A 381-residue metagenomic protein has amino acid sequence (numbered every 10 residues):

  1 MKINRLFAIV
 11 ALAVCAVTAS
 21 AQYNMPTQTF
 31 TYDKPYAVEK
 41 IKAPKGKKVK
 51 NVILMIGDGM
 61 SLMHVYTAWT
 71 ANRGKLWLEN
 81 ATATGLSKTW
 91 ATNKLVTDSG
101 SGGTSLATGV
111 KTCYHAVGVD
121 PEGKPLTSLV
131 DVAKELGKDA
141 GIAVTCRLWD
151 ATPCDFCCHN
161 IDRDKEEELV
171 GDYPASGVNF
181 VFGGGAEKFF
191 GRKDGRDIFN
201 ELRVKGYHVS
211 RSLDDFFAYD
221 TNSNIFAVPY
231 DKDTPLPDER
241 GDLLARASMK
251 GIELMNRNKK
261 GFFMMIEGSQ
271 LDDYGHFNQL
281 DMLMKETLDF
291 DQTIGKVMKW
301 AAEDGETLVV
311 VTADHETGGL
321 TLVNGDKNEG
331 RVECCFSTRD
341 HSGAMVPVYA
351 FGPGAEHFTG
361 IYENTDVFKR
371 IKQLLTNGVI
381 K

Functional and structural regions predicted by a protein language model:
M1-Y23: Bacterial Sec-dependent N-terminal signal peptides
Q22-G185, F189-G191, I198-F216, E316-K381: N-terminal catalytic scaffold of extracellular/periplasmic and nuclease hydrolases that process anionic headgroups
L62, L288-E329: Metal-dependent active-site segment of extracytoplasmic phospho-/sulfohydrolases and closely related
G109-Y114, F226-L236, D272-F277, Y349-F351: Gly-rich Lys/Arg/Thr-decorated short loops/hinges at beta-loop-alpha junctions or inter-strand turns that position
D120, S210-S248: Functional beta-strand-loop-alpha-helix junction segments that form "active/interaction loops" within catalytic
V130-K134, D215-A218, S248-N258: Short amphipathic alpha-helices and their capping/turn segments at secondary-structure boundaries
A151-C157, D231-L236, R240, S248-G251 (+2 more regions): Active-site His/acidic residue clusters
G185-F189, K193-R196, N200, T221 (+1 more regions): Acidic-aromatic/histidine active-site loop/patch
